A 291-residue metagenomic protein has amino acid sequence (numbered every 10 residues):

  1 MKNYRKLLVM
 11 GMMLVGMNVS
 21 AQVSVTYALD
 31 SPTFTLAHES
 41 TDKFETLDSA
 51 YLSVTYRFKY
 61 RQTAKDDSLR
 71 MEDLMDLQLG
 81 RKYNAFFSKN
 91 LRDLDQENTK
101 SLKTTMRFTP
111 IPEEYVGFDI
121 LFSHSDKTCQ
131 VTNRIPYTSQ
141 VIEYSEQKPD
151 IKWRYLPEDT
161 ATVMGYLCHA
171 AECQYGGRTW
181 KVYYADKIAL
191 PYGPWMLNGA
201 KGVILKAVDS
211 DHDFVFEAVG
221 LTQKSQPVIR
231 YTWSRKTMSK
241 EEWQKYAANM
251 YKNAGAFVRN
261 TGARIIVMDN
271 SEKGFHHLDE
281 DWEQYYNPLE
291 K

Functional and structural regions predicted by a protein language model:
M1-D30: Bacterial Sec-dependent N-terminal signal peptides
V23-K291: Extended soluble regions of mature proteins
